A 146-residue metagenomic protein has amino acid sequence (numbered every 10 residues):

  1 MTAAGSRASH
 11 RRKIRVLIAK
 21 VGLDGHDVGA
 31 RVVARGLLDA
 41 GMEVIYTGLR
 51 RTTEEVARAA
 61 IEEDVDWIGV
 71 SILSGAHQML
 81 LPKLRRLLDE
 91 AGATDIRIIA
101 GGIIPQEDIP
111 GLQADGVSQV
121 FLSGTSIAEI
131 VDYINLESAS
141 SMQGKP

Functional and structural regions predicted by a protein language model:
M1-R50: Non-catalytic terminal/interface segments that mediate subunit docking, oligomerization, and allosteric communication
A30-N135: Cofactor-cradling patches in redox/metallo enzymes
L136-P146: The C-terminal output helix
